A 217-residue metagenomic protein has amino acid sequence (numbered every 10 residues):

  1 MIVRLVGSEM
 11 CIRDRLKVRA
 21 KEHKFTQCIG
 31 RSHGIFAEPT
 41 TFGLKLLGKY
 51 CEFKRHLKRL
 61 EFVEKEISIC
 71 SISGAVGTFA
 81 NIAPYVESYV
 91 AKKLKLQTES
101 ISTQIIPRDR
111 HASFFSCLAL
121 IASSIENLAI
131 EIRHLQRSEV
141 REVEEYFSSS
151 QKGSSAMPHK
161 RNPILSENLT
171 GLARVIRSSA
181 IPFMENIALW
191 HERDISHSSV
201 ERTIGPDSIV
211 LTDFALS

Functional and structural regions predicted by a protein language model:
M1-G7, C11-I12: Single conserved hydrophobic/aromatic residue that forms the stacking wall/gate of nucleotide- or nucleobase-binding
S8, A156-S166, I195-T203: Short, charged, low-complexity loops and linkers
S8, K17-A20, S113: Acidic/histidine-rich alpha-helical segments that form the ligand environment of transition-metal centers
R13-S32, I101: Short, flexible active-site-proximal loops enriched in glycine and acidic residues
I35: Active-site pocket-lining segments that scaffold enzyme catalytic pockets across diverse folds
E38-L189, V210: Internal glycine-rich alpha/beta core junctions
R174-I176, F183, H191, I195-S217: C-terminal catalytic subdomain
